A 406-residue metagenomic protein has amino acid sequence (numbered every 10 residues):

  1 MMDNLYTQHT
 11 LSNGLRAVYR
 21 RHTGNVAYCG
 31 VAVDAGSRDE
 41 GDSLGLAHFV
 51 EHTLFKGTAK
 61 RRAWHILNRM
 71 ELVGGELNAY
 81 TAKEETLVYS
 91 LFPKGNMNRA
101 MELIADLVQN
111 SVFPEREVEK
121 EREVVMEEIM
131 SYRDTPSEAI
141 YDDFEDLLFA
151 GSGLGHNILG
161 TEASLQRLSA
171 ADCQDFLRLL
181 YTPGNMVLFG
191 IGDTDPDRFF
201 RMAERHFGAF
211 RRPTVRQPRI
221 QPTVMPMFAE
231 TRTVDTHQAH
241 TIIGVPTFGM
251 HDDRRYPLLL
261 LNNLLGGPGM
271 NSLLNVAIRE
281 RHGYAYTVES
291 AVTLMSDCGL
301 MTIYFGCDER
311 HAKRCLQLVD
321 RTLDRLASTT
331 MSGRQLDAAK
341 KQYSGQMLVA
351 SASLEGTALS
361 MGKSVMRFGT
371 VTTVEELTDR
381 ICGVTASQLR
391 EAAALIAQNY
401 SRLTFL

Functional and structural regions predicted by a protein language model:
M1-V26: N- or domain-start disorder-to-order transition segments that initiate the globular core
T7, D42-G45, D253: Hydrophobic/aromatic side chains embedded in well-ordered alpha-helices
T10, I66-V215, Q221, T231 (+4 more regions): Charge-rich, well-structured scaffold segments of protease-associated domains
L15, A27-C29, T86, A239-T241 (+2 more regions): Change "...and in nucleic-acid phosphodiester-cleaving endonucleases..." to "...and in nucleic-acid processing enzymes
L15-R16, V73-G74, M227-A229: Short structured motifs
R21-A32, T214-S272, F405: His/Glu-based metal-binding/catalytic segments typifying zinc-dependent metallopeptidases
T23, Y28-L91, P268-Y284, M295: M16/MPP (pitrilysin/insulinase) zinc-metallopeptidase core fold and M16-derived inactive scaffolds
T53-L54, L261-N262, E376: Short, contiguous strand/loop micro-motifs
